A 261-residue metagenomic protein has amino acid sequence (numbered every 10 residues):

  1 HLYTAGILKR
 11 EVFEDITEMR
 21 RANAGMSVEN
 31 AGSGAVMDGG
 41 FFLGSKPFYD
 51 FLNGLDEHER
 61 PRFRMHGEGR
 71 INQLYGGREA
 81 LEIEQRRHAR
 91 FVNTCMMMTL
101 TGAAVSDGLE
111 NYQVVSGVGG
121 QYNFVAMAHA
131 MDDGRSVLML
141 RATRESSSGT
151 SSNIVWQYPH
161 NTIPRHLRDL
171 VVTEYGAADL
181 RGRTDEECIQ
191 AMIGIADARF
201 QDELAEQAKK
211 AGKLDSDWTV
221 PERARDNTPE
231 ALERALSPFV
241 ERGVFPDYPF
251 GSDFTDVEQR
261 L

Functional and structural regions predicted by a protein language model:
H1-L261: Conserved alpha/beta enzyme-core scaffold
